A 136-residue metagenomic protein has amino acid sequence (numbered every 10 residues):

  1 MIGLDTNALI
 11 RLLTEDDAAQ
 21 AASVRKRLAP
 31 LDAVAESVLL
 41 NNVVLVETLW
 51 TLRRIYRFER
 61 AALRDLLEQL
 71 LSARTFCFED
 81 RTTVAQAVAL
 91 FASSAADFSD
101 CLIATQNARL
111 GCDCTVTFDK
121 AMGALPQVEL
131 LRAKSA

Functional and structural regions predicted by a protein language model:
M1-L40, I55-A61, R132-A136: Short, well-structured N-terminal submotif of metal-dependent ribonuclease cores
D5, E47, D100, D119: Acidic active-site catalytic centers that drive phospho-/nucleotidyl reactions and related ester hydrolyses
L9, L45, M122-G123: A generic structural signal for short hydrophobic patches within well-formed alpha-helices
I10, L49-R53, V88: Amphipathic alpha-helical segments within well-ordered protein domains
N41-V44, T83: Short, conserved alpha-helical segments within structured domains
R53-Y56, R60-L71: Active-site-proximal, substrate-binding regions of enzyme catalytic domains and RNA-binding/basic surfaces
T75-T115: Active-site neighborhoods of divalent-metal-dependent phosphate/nucleic-acid chemistry enzymes
A104-A136: Acidic, PIN/NYN-like endoribonuclease modules and their adjacent C-terminal/linker elements
